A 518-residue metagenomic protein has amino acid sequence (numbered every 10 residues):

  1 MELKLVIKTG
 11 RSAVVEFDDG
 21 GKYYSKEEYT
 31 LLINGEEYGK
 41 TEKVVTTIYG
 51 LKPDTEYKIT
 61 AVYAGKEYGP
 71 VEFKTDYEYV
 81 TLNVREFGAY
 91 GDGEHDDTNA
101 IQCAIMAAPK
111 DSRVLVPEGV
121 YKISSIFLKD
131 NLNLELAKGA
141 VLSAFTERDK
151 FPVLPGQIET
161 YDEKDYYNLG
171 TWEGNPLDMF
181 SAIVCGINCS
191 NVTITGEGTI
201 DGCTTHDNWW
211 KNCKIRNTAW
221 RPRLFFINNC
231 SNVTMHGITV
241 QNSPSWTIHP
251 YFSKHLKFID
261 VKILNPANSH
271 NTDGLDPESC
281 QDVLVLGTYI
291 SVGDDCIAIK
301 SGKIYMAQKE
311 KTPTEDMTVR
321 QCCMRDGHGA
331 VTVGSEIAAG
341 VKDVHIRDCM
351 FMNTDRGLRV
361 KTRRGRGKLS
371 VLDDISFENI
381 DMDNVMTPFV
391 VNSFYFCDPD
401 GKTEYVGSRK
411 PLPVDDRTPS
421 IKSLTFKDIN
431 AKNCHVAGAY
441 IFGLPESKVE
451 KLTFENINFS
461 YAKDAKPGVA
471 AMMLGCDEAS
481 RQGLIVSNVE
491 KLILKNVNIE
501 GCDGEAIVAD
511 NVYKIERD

Functional and structural regions predicted by a protein language model:
M1-D518: Extracellular/periplasmic carbohydrate-active domains that bind, remodel, or depolymerize complex polysaccharides
